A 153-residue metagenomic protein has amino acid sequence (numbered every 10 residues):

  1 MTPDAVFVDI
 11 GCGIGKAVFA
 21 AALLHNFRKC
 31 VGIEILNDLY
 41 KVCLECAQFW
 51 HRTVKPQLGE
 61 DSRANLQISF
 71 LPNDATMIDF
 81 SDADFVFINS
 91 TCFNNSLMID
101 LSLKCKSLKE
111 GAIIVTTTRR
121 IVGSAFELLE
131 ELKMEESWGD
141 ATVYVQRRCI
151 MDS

Functional and structural regions predicted by a protein language model:
M1-P3, I78: Glycine-rich helix-loop-beta junction characteristic of Rossmann-like nucleotide cofactor-binding loops
D4-G13: Conserved class I S-adenosyl-L-methionine
A5, R28, D84: Conserved acidic residues
K16-F27: Conserved SAM-binding loop of SAM-dependent methyltransferases across substrates and taxa, primarily the Class I
K29-E34: Conserved SAM-binding motif I beta-strand of class I
Y40-S81: S-adenosyl-L-methionine
S81-S96: A short SAM/SAH-binding and catalytic strip from SAM-dependent methyltransferases
F93-D152: C-terminal substrate-binding/active-site "lid" region of AdoMet-derived donor-dependent transferases
